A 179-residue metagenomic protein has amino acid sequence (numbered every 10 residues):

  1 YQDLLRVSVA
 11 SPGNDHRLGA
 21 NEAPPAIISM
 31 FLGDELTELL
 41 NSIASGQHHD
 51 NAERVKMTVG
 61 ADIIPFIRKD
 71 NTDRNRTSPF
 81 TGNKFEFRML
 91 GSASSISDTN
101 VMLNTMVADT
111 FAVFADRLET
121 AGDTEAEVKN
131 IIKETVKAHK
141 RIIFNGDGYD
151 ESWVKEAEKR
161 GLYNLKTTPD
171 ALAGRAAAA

Functional and structural regions predicted by a protein language model:
Y1-A179: Acidic, glycine-enriched catalytic cores built around paired aspartates
